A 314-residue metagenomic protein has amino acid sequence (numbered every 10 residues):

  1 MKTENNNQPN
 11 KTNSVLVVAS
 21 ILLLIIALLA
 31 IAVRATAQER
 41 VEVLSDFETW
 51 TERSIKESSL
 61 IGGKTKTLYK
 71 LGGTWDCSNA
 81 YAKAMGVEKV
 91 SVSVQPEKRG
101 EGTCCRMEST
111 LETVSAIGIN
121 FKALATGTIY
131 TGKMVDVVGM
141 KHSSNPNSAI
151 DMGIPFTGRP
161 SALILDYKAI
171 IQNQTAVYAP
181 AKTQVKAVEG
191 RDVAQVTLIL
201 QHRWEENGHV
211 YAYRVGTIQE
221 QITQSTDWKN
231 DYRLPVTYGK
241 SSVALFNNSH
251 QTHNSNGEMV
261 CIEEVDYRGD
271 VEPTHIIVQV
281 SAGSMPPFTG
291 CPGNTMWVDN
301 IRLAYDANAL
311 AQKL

Functional and structural regions predicted by a protein language model:
M1-V41: Bacterial Sec-dependent N-terminal signal peptides
Q38-P160, I164, A179-A181, E189-R233 (+2 more regions): Aromatic (Trp/Tyr/Phe) and Gly/Pro-enriched flexible surface segments
Y167-K186: Short amphipathic, basic-aromatic surface patches that mediate peripheral association with negatively charged
